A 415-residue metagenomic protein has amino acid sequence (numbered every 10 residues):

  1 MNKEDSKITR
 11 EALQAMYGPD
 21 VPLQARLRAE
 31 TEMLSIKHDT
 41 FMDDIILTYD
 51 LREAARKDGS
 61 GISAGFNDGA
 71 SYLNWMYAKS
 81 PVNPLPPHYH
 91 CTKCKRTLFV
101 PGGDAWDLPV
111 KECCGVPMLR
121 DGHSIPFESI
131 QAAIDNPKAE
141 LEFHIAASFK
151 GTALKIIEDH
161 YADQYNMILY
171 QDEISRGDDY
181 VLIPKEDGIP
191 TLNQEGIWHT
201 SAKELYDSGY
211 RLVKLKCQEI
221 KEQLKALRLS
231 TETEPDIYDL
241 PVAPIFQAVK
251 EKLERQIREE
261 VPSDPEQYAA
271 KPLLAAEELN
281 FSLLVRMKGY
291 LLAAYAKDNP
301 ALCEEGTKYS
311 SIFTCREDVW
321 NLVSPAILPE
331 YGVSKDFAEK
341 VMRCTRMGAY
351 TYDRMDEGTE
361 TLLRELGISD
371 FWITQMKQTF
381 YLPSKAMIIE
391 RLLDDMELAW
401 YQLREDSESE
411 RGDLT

Functional and structural regions predicted by a protein language model:
M1-L23: Small-residue-rich anion-binding loops in enzyme active sites
M1-T9, L51, G61, D68-S71 (+2 more regions): Mg2+-dependent phosphoryl-transfer active-site scaffold
L13-Y17, R26-S35, I134-K138, L302: Gly-rich Lys/Arg/Thr-decorated short loops/hinges at beta-loop-alpha junctions or inter-strand turns that position
G18-S63: Helix-rich "cap/lid" substructures immediately adjacent to catalytic or cofactor-binding pockets
